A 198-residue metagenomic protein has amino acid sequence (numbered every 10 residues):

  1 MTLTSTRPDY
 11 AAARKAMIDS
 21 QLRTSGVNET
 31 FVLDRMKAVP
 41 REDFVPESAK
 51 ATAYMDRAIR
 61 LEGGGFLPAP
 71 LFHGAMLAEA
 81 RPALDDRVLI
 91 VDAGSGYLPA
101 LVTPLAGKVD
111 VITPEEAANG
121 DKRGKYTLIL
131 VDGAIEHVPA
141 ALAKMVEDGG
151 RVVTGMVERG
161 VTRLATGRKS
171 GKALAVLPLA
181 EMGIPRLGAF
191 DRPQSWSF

Functional and structural regions predicted by a protein language model:
M1-I112, R168-D191, S195-F198: Class I SAM-dependent transferase core
A69-P70, D132-I135: A conditional alpha-helix N-cap/helix-loop micro-motif detector
A80, L101, G120-D121, K144: Structural motif
L84-D85, G124-K125, D148: Residue-level preference for short coil/turn positions at secondary-structure junctions
L89, G124-G133: Short SAM/SAH-binding signature in class I
G94, E115, E158: Residues in the short beta-alpha loop(s) of Rossmann-like NAD(P)-binding domains
D110-G124: S-adenosyl-L-methionine
K122, E136-F198: C-terminal substrate-binding/active-site "lid" region of AdoMet-derived donor-dependent transferases
